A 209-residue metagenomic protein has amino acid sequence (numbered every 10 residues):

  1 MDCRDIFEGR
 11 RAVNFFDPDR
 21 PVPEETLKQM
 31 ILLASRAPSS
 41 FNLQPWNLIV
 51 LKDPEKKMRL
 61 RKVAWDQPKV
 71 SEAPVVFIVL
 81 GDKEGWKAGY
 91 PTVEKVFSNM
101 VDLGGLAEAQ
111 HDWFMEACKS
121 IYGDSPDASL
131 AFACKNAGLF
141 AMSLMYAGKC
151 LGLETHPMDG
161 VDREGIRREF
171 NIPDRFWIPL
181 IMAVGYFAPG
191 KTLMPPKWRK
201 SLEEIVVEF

Functional and structural regions predicted by a protein language model:
M1-F209: Acidic, surface-exposed loops and disordered segments
